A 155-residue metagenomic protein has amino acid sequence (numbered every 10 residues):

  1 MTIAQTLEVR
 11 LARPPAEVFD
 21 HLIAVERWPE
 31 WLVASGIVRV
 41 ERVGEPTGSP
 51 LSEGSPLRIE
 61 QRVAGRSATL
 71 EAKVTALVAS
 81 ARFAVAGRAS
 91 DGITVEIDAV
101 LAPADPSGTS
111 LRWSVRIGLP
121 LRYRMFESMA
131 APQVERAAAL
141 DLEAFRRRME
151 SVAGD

Functional and structural regions predicted by a protein language model:
M1-G48, D155: Hydrophobic ligand-binding cavity/cleft-lining segments
A4-T6, S67-E71, I93-D98: Short, surface-exposed coil-to-beta transition loops
E8-A12, K73, A84, V100: Generic structural detector for well-ordered beta-strands
A12, L77-A79, A104-D105: Structural motif
R13, I23, S52, T69 (+1 more regions): Generic recognition of short, well-ordered alpha-helical interface segments
E30, V40-D91, S110, E143-D155: Glycine-rich portal/gate segments that line the openings of hydrophobic small-molecule binding cavities
A86-L140, R147: Beta-strand/loop substructures that line and gate deep hydrophobic ligand-binding cavities in soluble
